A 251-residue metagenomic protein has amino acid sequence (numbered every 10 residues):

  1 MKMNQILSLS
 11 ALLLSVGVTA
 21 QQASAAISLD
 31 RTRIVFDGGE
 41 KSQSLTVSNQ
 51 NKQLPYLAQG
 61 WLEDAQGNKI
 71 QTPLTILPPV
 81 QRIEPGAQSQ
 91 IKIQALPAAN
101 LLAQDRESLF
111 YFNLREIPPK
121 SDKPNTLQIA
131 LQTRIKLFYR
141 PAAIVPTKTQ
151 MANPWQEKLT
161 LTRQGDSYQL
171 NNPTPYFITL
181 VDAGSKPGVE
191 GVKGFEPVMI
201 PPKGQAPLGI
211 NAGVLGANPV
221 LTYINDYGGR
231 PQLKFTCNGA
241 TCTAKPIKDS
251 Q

Functional and structural regions predicted by a protein language model:
M1-S10: Bacterial N-terminal signal peptides that target proteins for export
S10-V18: Bacterial N-terminal signal peptides
S24-S48, Q150-R163: Beta-sheet-dominated interaction scaffolds and their linkers
Q43-N49, I93, F110-R115, S167-N172: Buried hydrophobic-core signal for structured, non-transmembrane domains
N51-N68, P173-E190: Short acidic, flexible loop segments centered on an aromatic residue
N68-N100, E190-G216: Intrinsically disordered, low-complexity Pro/Gly/Ser/Thr-rich segments with frequent PxxP/GP/PP motifs and embedded
A98-I144, G216-Q251: Terminal connector regions
M151-P187: A mid-sequence, solvent-exposed acidic-amphipathic segment
